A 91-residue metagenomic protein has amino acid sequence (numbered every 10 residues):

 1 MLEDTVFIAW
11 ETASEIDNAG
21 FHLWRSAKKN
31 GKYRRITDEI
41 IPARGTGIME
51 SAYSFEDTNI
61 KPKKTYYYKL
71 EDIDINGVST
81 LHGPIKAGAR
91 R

Functional and structural regions predicted by a protein language model:
M1-R91: Short, compositionally biased serine/threonine- and acidic-rich segments at solvent-exposed termini, linkers, or domain
